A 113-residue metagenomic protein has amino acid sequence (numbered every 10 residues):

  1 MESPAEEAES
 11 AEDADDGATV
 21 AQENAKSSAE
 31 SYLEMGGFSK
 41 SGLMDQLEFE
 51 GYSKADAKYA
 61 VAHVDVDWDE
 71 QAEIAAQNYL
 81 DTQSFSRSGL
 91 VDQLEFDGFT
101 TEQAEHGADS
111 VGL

Functional and structural regions predicted by a protein language model:
P4-L113: An alpha-helical, amphipathic repeat domain used for nucleic-acid recognition, typified by the mTERF helical solenoid
